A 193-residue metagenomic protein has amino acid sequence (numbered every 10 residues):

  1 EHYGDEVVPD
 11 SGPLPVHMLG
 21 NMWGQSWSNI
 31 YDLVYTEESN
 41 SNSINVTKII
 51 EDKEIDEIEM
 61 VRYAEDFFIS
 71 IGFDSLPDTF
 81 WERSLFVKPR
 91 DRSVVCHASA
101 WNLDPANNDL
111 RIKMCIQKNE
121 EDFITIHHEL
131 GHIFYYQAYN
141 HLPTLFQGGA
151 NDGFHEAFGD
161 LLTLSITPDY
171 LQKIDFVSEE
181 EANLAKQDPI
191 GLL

Functional and structural regions predicted by a protein language model:
E1-L193: Cation-handling catalytic/transport regions enriched in His/Asp/Glu
